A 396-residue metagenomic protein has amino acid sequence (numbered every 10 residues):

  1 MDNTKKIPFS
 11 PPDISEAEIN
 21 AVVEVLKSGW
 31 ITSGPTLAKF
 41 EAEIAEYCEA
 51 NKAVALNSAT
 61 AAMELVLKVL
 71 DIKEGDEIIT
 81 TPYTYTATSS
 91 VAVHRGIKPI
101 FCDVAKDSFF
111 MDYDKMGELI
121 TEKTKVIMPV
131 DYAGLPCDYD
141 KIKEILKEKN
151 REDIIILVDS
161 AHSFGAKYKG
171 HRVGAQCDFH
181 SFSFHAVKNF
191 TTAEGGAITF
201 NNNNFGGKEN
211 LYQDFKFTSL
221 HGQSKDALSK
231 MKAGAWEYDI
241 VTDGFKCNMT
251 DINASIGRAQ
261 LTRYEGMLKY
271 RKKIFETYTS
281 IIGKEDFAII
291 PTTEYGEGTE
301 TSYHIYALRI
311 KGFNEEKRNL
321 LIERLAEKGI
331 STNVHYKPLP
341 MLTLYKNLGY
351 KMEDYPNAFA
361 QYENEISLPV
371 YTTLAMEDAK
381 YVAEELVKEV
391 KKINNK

Functional and structural regions predicted by a protein language model:
M1-W30, P35, D239-V241, P369: N-terminal "arm"/small-domain region of PLP-dependent enzymes with the aminotransferase-like
I14, T32, T84, D107-S108 (+4 more regions): Glycine-/small-residue-rich active-site loops that bind phosphorylated ligands and cofactors
W30-E77, S90-R95, F101-D103, H171: Phosphate-binding glycine-rich loop
A38-A42, A50-A53, D114, V126-V130 (+4 more regions): PLP-dependent aminotransferase class I/II
V54, I79, I100, I155-L157 (+3 more regions): Structural detector of well-ordered beta-strand residues that form the stable sheet scaffold of enzyme domains
K68-S160, K167: PLP-dependent aminotransferase-like
E152-T191, Q213, W236-I240: Conserved active-site segment immediately N-terminal to the catalytic lysine that forms the internal aldimine
T192-I198: Glycine-rich phosphate-binding loop of ATP-grasp-fold ATP-dependent ligases
